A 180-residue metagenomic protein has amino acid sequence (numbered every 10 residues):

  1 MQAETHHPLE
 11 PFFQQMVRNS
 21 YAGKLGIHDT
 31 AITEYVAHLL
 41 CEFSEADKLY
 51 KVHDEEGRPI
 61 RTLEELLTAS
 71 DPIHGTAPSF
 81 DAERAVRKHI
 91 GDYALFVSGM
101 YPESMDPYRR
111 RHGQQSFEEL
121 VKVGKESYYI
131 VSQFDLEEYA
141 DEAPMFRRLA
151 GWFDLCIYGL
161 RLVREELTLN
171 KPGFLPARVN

Functional and structural regions predicted by a protein language model:
M1-R164: Long, non-catalytic protein-protein interaction scaffolds
A177-N180: Helix-rich, well-folded core regions that mediate interactions or catalysis
